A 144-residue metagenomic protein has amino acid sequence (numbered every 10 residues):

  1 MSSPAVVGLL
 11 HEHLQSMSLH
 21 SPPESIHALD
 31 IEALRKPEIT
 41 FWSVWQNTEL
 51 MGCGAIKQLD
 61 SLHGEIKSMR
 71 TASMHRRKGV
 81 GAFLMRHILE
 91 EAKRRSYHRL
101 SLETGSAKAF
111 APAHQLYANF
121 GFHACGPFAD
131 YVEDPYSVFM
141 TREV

Functional and structural regions predicted by a protein language model:
M1-L9: A short beta-loop-alpha structural element at the N-terminal edge of CoA-dependent acyl/N-acetyltransferase catalytic
E32-S43: A short helix-loop-beta-strand connector motif used in the catalytic cores of GNAT acetyltransferases and, in some
S43, E49-Q58, E65, R70: Conserved beta-strand in the GNAT
H63, M85, A92-G105: Conserved GNAT acetyl-CoA-binding A-motif
A72, G105-A107: Residue-level recognition of the GNAT/N-acetyltransferase active site
A72-M74, K78: Active-site acidic-Proline motif in GNAT/NAT acetyltransferases
K78, A82, A107-G126, E133-P135: Conserved active-site alpha-helix within GNAT-family acetyltransferase domains
T104, A129-D130, D134-V144: Terminal substrate-recognition subdomain of acyl/acetyltransferases
